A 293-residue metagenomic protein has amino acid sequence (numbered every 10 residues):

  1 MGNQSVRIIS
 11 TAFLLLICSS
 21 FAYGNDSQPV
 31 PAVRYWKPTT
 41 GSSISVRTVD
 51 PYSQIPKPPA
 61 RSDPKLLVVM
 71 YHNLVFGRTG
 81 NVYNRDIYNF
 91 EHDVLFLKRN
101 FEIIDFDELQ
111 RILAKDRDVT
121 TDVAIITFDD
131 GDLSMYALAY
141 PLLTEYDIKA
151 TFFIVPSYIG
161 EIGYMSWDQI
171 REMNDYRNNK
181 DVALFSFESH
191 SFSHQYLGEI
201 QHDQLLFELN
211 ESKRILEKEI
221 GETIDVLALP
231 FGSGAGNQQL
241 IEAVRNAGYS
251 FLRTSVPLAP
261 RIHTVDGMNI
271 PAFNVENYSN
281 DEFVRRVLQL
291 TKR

Functional and structural regions predicted by a protein language model:
M1-S10: Bacterial N-terminal signal peptides that target proteins for export
T11-S19: Bacterial N-terminal signal peptides
A22-G24: Boundary at the C-terminal end of the N-terminal hydrophobic targeting segment
S27-T127, S134, Q195, E199-R293: C-terminal active-site subregion of NodB/CE4 polysaccharide deacetylases
L67-M70, E102-D107, I125, T144 (+3 more regions): Short, well-structured secondary-structure segments
K98, Y140-D147, M165-E188, R261-T264: Acidic (Asp/Glu)-rich catalytic clusters
V119, G131-L133, A137, P141 (+1 more regions): Active-site-adjacent structural elements in enzyme catalytic domains
